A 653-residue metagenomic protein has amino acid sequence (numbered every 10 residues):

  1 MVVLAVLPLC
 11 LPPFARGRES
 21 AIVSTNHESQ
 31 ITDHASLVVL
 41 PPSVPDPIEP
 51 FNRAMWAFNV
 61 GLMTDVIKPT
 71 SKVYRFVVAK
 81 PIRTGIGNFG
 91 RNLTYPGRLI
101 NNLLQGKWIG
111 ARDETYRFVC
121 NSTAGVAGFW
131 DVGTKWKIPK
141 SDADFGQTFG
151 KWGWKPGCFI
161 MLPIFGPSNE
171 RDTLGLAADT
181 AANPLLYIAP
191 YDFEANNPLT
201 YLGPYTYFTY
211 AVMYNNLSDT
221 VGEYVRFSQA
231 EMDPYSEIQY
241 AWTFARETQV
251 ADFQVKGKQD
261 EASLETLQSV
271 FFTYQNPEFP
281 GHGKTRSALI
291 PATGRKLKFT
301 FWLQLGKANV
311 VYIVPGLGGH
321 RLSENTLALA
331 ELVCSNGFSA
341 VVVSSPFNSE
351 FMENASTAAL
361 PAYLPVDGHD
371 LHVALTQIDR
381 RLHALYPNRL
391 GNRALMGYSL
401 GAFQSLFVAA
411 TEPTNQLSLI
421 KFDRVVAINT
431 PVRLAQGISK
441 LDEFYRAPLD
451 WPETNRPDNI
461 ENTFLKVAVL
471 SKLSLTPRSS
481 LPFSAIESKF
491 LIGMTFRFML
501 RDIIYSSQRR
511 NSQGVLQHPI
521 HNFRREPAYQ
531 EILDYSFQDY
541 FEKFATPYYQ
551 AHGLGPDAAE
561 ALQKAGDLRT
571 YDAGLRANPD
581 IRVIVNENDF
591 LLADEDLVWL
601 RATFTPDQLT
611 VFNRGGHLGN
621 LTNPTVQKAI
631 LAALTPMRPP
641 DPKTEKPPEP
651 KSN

Functional and structural regions predicted by a protein language model:
F14-I109, N196-V255, K643-N653: N-terminal targeting leaders of membrane proteins
K256-G306: N-terminal cap/lid segment of alpha/beta-hydrolase-fold proteins
K296-E350, D594: Short, surface-exposed "cap/lid" segments of acyl-processing enzymes
L360-L385: Alpha/beta-hydrolase active-site loop
T411-P527: Alpha/beta-hydrolase-fold enzymes
Q563-G566, F590-D596: Conserved alpha/beta-hydrolase "acid-adjacent" motif
A577, V583-V585: Short beta-strand/loop motif that positions the catalytic acidic residue of the alpha/beta-hydrolase fold
G615-V626: Catalytic histidine-centered segment of alpha/beta-hydrolase-like enzymes
